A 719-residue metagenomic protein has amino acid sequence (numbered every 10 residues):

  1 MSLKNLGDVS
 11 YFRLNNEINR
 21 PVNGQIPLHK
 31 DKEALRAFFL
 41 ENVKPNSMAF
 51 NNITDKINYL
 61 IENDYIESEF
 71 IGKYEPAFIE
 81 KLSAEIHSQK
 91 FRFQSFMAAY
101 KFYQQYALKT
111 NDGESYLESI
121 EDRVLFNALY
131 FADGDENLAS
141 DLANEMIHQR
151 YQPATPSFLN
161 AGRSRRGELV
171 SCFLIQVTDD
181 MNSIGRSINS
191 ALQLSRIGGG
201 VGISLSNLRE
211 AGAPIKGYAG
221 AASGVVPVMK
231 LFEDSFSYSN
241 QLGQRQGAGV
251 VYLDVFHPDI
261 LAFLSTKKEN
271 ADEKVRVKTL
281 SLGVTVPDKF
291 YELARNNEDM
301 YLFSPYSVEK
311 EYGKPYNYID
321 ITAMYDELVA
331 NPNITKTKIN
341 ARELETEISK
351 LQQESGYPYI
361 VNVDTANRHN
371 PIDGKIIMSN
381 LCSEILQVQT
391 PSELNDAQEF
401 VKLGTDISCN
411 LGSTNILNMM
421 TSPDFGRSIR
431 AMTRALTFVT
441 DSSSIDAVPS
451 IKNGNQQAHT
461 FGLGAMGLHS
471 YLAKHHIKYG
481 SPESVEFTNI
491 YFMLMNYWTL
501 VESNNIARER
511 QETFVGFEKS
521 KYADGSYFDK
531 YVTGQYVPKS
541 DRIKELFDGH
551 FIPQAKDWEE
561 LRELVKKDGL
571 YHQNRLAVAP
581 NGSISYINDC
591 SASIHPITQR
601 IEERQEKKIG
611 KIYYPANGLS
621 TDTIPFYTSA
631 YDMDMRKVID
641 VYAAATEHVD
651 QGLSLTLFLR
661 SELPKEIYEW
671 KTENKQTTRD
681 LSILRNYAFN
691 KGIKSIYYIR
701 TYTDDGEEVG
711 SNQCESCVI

Functional and structural regions predicted by a protein language model:
M1-I719: Extended catalytic cores of very large enzyme megasubunits
